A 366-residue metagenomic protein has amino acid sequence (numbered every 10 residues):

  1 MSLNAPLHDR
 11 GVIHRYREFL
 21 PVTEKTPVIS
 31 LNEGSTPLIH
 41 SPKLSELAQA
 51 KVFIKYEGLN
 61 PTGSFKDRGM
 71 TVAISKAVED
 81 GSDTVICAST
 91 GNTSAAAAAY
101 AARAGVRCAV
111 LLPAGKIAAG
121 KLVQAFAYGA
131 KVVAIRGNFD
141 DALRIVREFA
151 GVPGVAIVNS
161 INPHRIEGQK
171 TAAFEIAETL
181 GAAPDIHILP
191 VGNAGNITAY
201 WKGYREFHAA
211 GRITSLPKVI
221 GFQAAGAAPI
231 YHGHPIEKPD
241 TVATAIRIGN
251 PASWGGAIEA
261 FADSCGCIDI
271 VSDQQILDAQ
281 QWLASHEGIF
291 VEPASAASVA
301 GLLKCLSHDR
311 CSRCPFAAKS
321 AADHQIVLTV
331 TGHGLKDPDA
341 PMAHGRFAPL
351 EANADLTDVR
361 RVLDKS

Functional and structural regions predicted by a protein language model:
M1-S366: PLP-dependent amino-acid enzyme catalytic core
